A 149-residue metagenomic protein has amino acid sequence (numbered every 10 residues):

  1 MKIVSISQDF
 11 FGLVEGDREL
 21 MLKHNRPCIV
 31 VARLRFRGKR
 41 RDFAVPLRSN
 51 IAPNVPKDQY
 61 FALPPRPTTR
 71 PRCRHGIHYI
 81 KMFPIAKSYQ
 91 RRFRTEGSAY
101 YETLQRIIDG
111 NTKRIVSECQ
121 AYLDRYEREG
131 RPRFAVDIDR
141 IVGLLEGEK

Functional and structural regions predicted by a protein language model:
M1-I3, R41, G76: A residue-level signal for beta-strand positions that form part of recognition/binding surfaces within mature
M1-N25: GIY-YIG nuclease catalytic motif and its immediate N-terminal context
S7, R48, A86: Residues at the C-termini of beta-strands that transition into short coil/loop
D9, V45, I80-K81: Flexible, active-site-adjacent loop/turn segments at secondary-structure boundaries
F10, I51, Y89: Residue-level detector of flexible, active-site-proximal loop/helix-junction positions within diverse enzyme catalytic
K23-N25, L34-C73: Compact nucleic-acid interaction/catalytic patches
P64-K149: C-terminal terminal-subdomain/extension
